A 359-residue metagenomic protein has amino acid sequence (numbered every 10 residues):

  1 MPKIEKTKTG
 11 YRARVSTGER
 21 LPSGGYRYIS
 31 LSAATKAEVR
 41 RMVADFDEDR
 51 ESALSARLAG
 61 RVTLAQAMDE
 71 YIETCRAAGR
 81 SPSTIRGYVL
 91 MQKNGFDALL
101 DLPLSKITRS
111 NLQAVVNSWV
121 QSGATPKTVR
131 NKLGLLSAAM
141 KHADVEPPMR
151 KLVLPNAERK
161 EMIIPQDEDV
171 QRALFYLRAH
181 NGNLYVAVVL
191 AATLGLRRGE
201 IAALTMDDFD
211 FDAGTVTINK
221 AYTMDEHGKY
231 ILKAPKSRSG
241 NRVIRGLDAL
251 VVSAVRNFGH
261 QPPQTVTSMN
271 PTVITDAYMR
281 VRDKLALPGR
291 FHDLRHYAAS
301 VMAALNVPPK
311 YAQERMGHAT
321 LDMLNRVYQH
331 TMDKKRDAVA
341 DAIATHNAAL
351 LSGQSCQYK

Functional and structural regions predicted by a protein language model:
M1-I4, N94, L102-L152, R197-G199: N-terminal DNA-binding recognition helix of tyrosine site-specific recombinases/integrases
E5-R12, T17-Q113, F258-Q264: N-terminal DNA-binding module of tyrosine recombinases/phage integrases
I29, S105, E146-P147, N156-Y176 (+3 more regions): DNA breakage-rejoining catalytic core of tyrosine-based enzymes
G60-V62, S105, R150, G240-I244 (+1 more regions): Major-groove DNA-contacting interfaces characterized by cationic-aromatic clusters
P126, R130, E146, R150-L204 (+2 more regions): Basic, Lys/Arg- and aromatic-enriched nucleic-acid-binding interface segment
F175-L184, L194, N257-M269, T275-E314 (+3 more regions): Short, basic (Lys/Arg/His-rich) helix/loop patches that form interaction surfaces in the mid-to-C-terminal regions
A213, M224-E226, Y230-L250, D341-K359: C-terminal secondary-structure termini that scaffold catalytic or DNA-interacting sites
Y222-M224, M316-D341: Catalytic-site neighborhood detector that most strongly recognizes the C-terminal catalytic loop/helix of tyrosine
